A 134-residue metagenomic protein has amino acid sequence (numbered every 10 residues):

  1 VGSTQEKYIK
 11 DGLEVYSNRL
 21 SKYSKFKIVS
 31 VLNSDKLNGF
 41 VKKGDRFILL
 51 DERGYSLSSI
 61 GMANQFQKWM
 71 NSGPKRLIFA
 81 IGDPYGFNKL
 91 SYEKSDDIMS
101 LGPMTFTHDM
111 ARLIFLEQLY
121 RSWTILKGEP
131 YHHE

Functional and structural regions predicted by a protein language model:
V1-Y16: N-terminal beta1-alpha1 ligand-phosphate binding loop
T4, E52-Y55, D83-G86: Short glycine-rich anion-binding loops that position phosphate/pyrophosphate groups of nucleotides and phosphorylated
K10, S58-I60, N88-S91, M110: Short glycine-/acidic-enriched loop or helix-start segments at secondary-structure transitions that form or flank
N18-S21, S91: Short, conserved catalytic or adaptor-binding loops enriched in Gly and charged residues
S21-L77: S-adenosyl-L-methionine/SAH cofactor-binding core of RNA-modifying enzymes
I48, G82, F115: Conserved RecA-like P-loop NTPase ATPase core
G61-L90, I98-F106: Catalytic beta-strand/loop module used to bind and position nucleotide/cofactor moieties in cofactor-attachment
K89-H133: Structured adenosyl-cofactor binding patch, chiefly the S-adenosyl-L-methionine
